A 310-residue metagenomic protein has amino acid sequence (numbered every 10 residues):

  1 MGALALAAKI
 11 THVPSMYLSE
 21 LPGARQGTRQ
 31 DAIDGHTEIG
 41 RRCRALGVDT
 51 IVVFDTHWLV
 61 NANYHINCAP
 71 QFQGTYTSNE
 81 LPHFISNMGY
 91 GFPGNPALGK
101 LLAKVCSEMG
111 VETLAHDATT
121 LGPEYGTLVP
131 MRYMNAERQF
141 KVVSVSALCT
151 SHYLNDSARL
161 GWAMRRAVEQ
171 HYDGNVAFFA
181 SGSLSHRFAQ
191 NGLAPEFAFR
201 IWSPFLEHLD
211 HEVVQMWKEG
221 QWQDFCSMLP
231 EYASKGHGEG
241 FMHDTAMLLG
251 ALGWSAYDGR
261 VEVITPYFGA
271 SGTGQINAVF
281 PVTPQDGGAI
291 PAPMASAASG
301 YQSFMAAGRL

Functional and structural regions predicted by a protein language model:
M1-D49, N61-R159, Q170, N191-L310: Flexible, D/E/H-enriched segments
D49-D55, G174-L184, L248: Beta-strand elements within well-structured catalytic alpha/beta cores of enzymes that handle phosphate/sulfate esters
H57-L59, G182-H186, L193: Short, internal active-site loops enriched in acidic
G161, A180-S185, G274: Glycine-centered flexibility sites
W162-V176: Non-transmembrane, aqueous-exposed alpha-helical and coiled segments at domain scale
M164-V168, L184-N191: Extracytoplasmic, non-cytosolic globular domains
